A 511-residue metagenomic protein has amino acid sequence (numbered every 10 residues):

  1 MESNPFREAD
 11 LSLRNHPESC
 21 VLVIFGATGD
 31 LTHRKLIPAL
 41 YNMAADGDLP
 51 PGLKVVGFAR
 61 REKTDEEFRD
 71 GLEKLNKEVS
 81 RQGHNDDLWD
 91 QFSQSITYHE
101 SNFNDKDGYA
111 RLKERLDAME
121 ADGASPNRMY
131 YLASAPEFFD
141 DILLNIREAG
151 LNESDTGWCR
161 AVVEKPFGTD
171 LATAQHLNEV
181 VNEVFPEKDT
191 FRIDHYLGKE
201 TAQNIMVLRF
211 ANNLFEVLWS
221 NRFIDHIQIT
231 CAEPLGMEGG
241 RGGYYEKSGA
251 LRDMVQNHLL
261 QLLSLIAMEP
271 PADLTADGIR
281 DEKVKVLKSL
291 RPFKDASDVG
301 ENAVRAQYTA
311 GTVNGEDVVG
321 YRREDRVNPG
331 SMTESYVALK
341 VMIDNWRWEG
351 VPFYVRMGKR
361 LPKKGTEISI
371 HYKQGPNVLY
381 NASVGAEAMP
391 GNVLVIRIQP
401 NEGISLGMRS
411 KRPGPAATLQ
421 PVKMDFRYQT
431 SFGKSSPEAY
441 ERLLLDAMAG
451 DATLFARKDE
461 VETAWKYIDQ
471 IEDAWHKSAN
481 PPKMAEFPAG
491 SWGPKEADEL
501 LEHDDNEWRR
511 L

Functional and structural regions predicted by a protein language model:
M1-V163, F167-L511: Secretory/organelle targeting and membrane-embedding segments
